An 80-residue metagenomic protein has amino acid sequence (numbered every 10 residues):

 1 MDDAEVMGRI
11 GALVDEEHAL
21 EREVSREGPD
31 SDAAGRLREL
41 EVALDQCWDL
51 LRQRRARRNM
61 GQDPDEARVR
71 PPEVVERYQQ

Functional and structural regions predicted by a protein language model:
M1-Q80: Extended, charge-rich alpha-helical interface modules
